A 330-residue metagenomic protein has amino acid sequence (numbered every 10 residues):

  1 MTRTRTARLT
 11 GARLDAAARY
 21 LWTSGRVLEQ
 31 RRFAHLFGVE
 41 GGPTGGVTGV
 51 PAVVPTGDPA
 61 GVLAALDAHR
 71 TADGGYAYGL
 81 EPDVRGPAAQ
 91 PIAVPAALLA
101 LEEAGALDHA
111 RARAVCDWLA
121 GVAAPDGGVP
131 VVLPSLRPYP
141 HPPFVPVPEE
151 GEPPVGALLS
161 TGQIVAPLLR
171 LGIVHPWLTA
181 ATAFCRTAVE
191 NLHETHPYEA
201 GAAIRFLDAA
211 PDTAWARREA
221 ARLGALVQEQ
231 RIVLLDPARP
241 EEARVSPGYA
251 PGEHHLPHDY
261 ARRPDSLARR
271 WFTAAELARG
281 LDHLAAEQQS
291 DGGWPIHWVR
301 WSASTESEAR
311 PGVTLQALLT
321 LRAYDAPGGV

Functional and structural regions predicted by a protein language model:
M1-V330: Preference for long, amphipathic alpha-helical scaffolds in soluble/luminal domains and all-alpha bundles
